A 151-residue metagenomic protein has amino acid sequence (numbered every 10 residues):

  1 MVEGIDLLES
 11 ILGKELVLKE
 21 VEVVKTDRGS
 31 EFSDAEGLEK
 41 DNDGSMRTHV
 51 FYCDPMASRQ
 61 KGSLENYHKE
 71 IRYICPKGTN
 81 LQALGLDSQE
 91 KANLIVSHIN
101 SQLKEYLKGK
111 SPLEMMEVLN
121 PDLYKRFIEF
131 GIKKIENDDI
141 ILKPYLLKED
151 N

Functional and structural regions predicted by a protein language model:
M1-E15: Active-site beta-loop-alpha junctions of metal-dependent nucleic acid enzymes, especially the RNase H-like/DDE
L7-L8, S30-D43: Charged, low-complexity, helix/coiled-coil-prone segments
K14-E36, M56-Q60, L64-E65, L81: Extended C-terminal subregions enriched in glycine
K19-E20, M46-T48: Loop/turn elements at helix/coil->beta-strand transitions in domains of secreted/extracellular proteins
K40-D41, R47-E136, L146-D150: Charged alpha-helix within mobile-element recombinases
